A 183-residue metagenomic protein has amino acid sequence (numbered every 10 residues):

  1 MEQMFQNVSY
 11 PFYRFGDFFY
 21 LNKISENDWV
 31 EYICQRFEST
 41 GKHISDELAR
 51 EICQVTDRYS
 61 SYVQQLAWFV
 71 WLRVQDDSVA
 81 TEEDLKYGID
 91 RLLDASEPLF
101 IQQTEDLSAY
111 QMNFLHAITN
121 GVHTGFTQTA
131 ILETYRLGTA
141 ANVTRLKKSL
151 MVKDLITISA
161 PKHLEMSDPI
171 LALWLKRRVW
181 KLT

Functional and structural regions predicted by a protein language model:
M1-G16: Short regulatory helix/loop adjacent to the ATP-binding pocket of P-loop NTPases
M4, V8, T56, V70 (+3 more regions): Generic structural signal for hydrophobic core residues of well-folded globular domains
F5, I33, A67, A160 (+1 more regions): Short, flexible helix/strand-to-coil boundary loops that buttress conserved ligand/catalytic motifs in alpha/beta
D17-D28: Conserved AAA+ ATPase "SRH/arginine-finger" region at the nucleotide-binding site
D28-W29, Y62, Y110, L171: Short phosphate-engaging motifs
V30, C34-P98: Amphipathic alpha-helical "lid/sensor" segments that cap RecA-like P-loop NTPase cores
D94, P98-T183: C-terminal leucine-rich, beta-strand-based interaction scaffolds used for sensing/assembly
